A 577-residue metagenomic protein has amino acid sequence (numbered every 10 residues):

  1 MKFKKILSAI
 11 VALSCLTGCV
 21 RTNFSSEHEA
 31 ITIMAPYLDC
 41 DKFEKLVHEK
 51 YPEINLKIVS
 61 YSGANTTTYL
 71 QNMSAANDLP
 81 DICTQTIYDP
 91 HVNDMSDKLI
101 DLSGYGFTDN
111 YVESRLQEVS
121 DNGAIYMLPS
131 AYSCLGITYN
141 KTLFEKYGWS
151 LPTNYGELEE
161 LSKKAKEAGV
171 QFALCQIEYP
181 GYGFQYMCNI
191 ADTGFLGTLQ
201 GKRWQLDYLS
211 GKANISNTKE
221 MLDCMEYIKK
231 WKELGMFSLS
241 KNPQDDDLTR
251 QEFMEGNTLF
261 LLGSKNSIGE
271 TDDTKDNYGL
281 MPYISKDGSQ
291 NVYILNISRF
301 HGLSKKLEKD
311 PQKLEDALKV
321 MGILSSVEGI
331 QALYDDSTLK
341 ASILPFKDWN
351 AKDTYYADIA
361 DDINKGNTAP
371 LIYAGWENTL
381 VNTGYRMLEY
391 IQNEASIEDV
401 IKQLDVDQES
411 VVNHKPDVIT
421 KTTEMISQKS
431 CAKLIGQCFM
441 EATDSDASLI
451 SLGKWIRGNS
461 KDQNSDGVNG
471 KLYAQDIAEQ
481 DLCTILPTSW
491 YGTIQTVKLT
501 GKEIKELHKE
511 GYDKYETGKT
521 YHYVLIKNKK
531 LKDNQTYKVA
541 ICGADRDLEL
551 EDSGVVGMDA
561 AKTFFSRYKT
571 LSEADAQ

Functional and structural regions predicted by a protein language model:
S8-L13, C19-H91, F107, L151 (+4 more regions): Conserved N-terminal structural module of periplasmic/extracytoplasmic solute-binding proteins
C40, L295, T338-K340, Y356-Q408: C-terminal capping/gating helix-and-loop segments adjacent to ligand/active sites or protein-protein/ligand interfaces
E49-K50, D272-D336: Extracytoplasmic/periplasmic substrate-recognition and gating elements
D81, T108-L143, F172, Q176 (+2 more regions): A structural signal for short loop-to-beta-strand junctions that line the ligand-binding cleft of periplasmic/secreted
T86-G136, S150, Q185-C188, G279-P282 (+1 more regions): Hinge/lid segment of periplasmic solute-binding proteins
Y126, E159-A213: Extracytoplasmic/periplasmic solute-binding protein
L209-K241: Glycine-centered hinge/linker elements that transmit conformational signals in sensory and ligand-binding systems
V412-Q577: Catalytic centers of hydrolytic enzymes
